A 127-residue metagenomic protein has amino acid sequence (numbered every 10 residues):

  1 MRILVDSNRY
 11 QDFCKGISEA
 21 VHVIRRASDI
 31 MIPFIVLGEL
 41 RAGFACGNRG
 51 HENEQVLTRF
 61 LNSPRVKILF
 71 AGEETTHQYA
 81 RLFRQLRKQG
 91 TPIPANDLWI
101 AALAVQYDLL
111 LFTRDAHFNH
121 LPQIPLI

Functional and structural regions predicted by a protein language model:
M1, A101, V105-I127: Acidic, PIN/NYN-like endoribonuclease modules and their adjacent C-terminal/linker elements
M1-I35, F44-R59: Short, well-structured N-terminal submotif of metal-dependent ribonuclease cores
D6-S7, L40, Y79, A104: Generic structural signal for small/hydrophobic residues in well-ordered secondary structure, especially within
R9-Y10, T75, W99-I100, H117-F118: Alpha-helix capping/helix-boundary segments
Y10-Q11, G38-R41, N119, I127: Nucleotide phosphate-binding site architecture
L37, N53-L57, T76-Y79, D97: A general structural signal for well-ordered alpha-helical segments in protein cores
K67-F112: Active-site neighborhoods of divalent-metal-dependent phosphate/nucleic-acid chemistry enzymes
